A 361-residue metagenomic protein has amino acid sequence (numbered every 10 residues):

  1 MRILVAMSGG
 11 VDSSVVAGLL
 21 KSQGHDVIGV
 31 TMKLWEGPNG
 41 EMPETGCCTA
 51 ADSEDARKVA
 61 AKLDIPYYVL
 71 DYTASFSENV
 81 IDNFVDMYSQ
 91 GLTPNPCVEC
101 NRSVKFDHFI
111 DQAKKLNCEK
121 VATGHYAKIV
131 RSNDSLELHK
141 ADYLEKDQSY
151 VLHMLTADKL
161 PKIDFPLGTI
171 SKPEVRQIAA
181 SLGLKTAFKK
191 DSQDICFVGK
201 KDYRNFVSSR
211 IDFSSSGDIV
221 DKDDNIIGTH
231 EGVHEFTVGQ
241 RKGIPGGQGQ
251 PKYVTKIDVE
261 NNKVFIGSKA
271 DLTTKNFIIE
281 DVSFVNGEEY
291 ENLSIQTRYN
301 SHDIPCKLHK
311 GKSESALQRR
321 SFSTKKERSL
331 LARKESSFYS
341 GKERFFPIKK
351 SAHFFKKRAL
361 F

Functional and structural regions predicted by a protein language model:
M1-H153, A180, V254, R344 (+3 more regions): ATP-dependent adenylation/nucleotidyltransferase module used to activate substrates
A122-V130, D134-K349, H353-F355, L360: AMP-forming adenylation/ATP pyrophosphatase catalytic core
